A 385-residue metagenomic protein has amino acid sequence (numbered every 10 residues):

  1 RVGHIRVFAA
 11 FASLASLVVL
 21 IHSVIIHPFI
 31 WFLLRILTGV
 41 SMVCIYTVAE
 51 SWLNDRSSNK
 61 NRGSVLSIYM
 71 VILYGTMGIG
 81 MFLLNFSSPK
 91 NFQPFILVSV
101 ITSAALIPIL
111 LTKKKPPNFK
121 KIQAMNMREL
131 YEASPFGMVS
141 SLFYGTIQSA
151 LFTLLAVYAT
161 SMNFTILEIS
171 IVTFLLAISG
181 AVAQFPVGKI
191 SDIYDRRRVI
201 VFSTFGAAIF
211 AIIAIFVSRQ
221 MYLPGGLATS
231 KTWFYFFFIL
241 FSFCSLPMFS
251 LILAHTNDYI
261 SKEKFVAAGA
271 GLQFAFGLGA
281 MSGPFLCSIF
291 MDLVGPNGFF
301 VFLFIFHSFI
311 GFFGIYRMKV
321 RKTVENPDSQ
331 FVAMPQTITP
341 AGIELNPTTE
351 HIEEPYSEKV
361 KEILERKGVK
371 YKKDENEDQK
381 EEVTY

Functional and structural regions predicted by a protein language model:
R1-H4, S88, A183-D195, M291-D292: Helix-to-loop junctions at the C-terminal end of transmembrane segments in multipass secondary transporters
R6-L20, S99, R198-I213, F304: Structural signature of the two symmetry-related core transmembrane helices
I36-V71: Cytoplasmic helix-loop-helix junction between adjacent transmembrane helices in 12-TM secondary transporters
C44-S57, L246-I260: Intracellular juxtamembrane helix-capping segments at the cytosolic ends of symmetry-related transmembrane helices
N59-Y69, I166-L167, I260-L272: Loop-to-transmembrane helix entry/capping segments in MFS-fold secondary transporters and related SLC/MFSD carriers
L84-N85, S99-F119, I310-M318: C-terminal membrane-cytosol helix-exit motif in multi-pass small-molecule transporters
P117-A124, R317-Y385: Intrinsic disorder in cytosolic terminal tails and internal cytosolic loops of multi-pass membrane transporters
R197-F249: C-terminal transmembrane helical hairpin of 12-TM major facilitator-type secondary transporters
